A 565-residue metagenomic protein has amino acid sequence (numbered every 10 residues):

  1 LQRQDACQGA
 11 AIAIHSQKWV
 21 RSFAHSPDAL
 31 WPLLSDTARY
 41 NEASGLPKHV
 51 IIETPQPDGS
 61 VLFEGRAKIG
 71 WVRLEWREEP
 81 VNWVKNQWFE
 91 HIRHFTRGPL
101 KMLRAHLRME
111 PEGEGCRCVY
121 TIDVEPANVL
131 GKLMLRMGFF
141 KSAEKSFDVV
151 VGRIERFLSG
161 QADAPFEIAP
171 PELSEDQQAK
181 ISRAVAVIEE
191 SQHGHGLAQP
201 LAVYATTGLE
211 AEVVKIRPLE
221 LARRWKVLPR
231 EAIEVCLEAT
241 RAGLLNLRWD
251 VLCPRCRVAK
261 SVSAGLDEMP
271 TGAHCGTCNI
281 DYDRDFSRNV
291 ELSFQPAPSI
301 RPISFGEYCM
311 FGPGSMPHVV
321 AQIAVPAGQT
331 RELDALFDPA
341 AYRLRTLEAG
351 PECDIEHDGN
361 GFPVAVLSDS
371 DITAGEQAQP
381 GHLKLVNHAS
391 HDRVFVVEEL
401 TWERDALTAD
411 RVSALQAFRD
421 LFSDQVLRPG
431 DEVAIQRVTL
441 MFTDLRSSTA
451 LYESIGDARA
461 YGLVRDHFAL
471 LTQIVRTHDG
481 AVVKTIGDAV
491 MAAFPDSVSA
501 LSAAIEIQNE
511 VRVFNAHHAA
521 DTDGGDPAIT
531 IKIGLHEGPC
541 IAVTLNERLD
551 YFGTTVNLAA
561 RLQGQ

Functional and structural regions predicted by a protein language model:
C7-D58: Hydrophobic ligand-binding cavity/cleft-lining segments
K18-R21, V50-I52, A67, E75-N82 (+3 more regions): Hydrophobic/aromatic beta-strand elements that line small-molecule binding cavities or substrate pockets in beta-rich
E90-K145: Beta-strand/loop substructures that line and gate deep hydrophobic ligand-binding cavities in soluble
T240-E307: Cys/His-rich short segments
P302-E403: N-terminal accessory interaction module
P380-Q436: Regulatory cytosolic signal-relay segments
Q425, P429-E506: Catalytic NTP-binding/metal-coordinating core of nucleotidyl cyclase/transferase enzymes
M491-Q565: Catalytic beta-strand-to-alpha-helix segment of the class III nucleotidyl cyclase homology domain
